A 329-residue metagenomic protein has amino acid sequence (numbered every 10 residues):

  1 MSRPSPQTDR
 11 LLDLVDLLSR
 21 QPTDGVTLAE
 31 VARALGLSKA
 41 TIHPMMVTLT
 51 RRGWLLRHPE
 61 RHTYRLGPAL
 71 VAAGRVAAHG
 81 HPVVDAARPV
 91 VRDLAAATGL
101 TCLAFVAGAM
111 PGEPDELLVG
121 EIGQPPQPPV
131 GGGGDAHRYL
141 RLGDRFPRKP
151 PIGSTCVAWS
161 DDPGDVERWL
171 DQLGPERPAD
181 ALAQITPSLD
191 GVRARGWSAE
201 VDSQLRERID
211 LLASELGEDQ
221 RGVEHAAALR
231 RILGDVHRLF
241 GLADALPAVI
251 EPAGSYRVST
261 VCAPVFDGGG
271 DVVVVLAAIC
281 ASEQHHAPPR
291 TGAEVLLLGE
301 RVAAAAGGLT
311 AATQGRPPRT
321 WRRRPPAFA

Functional and structural regions predicted by a protein language model:
M1-G80, V84, E300, A304-G315: N-terminal helix-turn-helix
R3-P6, D144-R145, Y256-P264: Gly/Ser-rich catalytic serine loop of serine hydrolases
Q7-R10, R148-G153, V261, V274: Catalytic-loop motifs flanking and including active-site residues across diverse enzymes
H58, G108-M110, D267: Acidic surface patches and DE-rich sequence motifs
R65, A69-R193, W197: Amphipathic alpha-helical effector-binding/dimerization core of metabolite-sensing transcriptional regulators
Q184, S188-A306: Extended hydrophobic
P317-A329: Signal-transducing coiled-coil/dimerization helices and immediately adjacent hinge/linker segments that couple sensory
